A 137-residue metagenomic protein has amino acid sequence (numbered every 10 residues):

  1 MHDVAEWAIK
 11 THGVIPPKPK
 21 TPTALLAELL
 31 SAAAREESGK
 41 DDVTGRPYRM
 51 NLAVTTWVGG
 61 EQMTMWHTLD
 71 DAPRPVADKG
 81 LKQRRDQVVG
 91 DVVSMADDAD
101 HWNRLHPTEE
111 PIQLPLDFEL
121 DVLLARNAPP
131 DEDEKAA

Functional and structural regions predicted by a protein language model:
M1-I15: DNA-recognition alpha helix
K20-A137: Phospho-regulated, low-complexity intrinsically disordered regions of nuclear gene-regulatory and chromatin-associated
